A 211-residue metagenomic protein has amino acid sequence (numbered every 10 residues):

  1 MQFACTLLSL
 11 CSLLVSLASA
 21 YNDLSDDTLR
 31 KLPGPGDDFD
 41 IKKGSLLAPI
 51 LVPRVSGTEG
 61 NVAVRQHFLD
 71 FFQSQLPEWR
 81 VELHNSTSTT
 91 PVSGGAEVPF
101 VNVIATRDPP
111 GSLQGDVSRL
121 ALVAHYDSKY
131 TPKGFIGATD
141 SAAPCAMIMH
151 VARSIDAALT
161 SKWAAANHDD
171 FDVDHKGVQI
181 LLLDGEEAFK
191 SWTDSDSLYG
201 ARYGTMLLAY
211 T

Functional and structural regions predicted by a protein language model:
M1-A20: Fungal secretory targeting signals
A18-T28: Cleaved targeting-peptide boundary
P33-P110: A non-catalytic alpha/beta surface segment that caps or lines the substrate-entry region of metallo-dependent hydrolase
P77-W79, D116-L120, D174-Q179: Loop/turn elements at helix/coil->beta-strand transitions in domains of secreted/extracellular proteins
S88-T89, P109-G111, Y126-Y130, G185-F189: Solvent-exposed loop/turn segments at secondary-structure junctions within structured extracellular/periplasmic domains
A96-P99, S112-D116, F171-K176, T211: Extracellular/periplasmic catalytic domains that process cell-envelope and extracellular macromolecules
I104-T106, R119-V123, Q179-L182: Structural recognition of the beta-strand scaffold that forms the well-ordered cores of secreted hydrolase catalytic
Y130-T211: Acidic/histidine-rich catalytic neighborhood of metal-dependent amide-processing enzymes
